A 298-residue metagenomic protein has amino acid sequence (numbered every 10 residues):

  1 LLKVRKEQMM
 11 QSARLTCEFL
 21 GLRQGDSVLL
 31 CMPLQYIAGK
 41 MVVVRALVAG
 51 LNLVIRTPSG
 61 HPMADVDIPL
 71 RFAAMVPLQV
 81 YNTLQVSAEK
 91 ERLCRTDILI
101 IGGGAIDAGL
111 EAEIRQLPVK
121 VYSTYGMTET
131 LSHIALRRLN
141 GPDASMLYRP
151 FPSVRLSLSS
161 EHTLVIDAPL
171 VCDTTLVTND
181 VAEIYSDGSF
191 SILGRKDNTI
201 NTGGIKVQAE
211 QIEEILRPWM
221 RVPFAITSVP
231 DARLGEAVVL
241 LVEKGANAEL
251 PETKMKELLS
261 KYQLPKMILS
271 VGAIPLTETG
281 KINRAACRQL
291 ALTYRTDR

Functional and structural regions predicted by a protein language model:
L1-L2, G126: Conserved adenylation A10 loop of the ANL superfamily
V4-Q11, S27-N82: AMP-binding/adenylate-forming
L22-D26: Short helix-loop-beta connector
V76, G103, G126, D180 (+1 more regions): Active-site glycine-centered loops adjacent to acidic/histidine catalytic or metal-binding residues that shape
V86-G141: Gly/Ser/Thr-rich phosphate-binding loop
R155-V177, V181-E183, S189, E243: AMP-binding/adenylate-forming core of the ANL superfamily
V181-Q263: AMP-binding/adenylate-forming catalytic core of the ANL superfamily
V239-L241, K254-R298: Conserved C-terminal "lid"/linker of ANL adenylate-forming enzymes
